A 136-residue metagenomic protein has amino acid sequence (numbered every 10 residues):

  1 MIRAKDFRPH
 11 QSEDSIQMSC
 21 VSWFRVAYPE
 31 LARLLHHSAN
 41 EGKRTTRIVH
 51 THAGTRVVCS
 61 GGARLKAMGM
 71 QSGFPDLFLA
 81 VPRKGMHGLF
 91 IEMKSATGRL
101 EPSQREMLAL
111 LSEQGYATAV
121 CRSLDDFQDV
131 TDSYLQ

Functional and structural regions predicted by a protein language model:
M1-Q136: Catalytic phosphate/metal-binding cores of nucleic-acid and nucleotide-processing enzymes, i.e., regions that mediate
